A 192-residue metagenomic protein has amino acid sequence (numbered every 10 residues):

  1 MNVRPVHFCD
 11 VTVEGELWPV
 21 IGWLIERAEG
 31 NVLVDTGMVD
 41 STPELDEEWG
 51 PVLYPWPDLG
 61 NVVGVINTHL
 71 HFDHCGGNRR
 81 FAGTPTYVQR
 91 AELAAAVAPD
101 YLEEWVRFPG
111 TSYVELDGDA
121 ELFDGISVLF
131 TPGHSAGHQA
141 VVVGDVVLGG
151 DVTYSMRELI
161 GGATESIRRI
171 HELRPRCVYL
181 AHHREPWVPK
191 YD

Functional and structural regions predicted by a protein language model:
M1-L33, M38-W49, A163-R174, K190-Y191: Zn-dependent metallo-beta-lactamase
M1-V3, E26-V32, A120-S127, V143-V146: Beta-strand-turn-beta hairpins that frame and shape the catalytic cleft of phosphate-ester-processing enzymes
N31, V65, P85, V146-V147 (+1 more regions): Hydrophobic "anchor" residues on beta-strands that sit immediately upstream of conserved functional sites
D35, D73, D151: Acidic active-site catalytic centers that drive phospho-/nucleotidyl reactions and related ester hydrolyses
M38-E48, A120, S127-P132, A136-Y191: Metallo-beta-lactamase
V52-V63, P85-F130, S135, G162-P175: Metallo-beta-lactamase
V62-D73: Metallo-beta-lactamase
G76-A82, P189-D192: Metal-dependent catalytic neighborhoods of phosphoester/phosphodiester hydrolases
